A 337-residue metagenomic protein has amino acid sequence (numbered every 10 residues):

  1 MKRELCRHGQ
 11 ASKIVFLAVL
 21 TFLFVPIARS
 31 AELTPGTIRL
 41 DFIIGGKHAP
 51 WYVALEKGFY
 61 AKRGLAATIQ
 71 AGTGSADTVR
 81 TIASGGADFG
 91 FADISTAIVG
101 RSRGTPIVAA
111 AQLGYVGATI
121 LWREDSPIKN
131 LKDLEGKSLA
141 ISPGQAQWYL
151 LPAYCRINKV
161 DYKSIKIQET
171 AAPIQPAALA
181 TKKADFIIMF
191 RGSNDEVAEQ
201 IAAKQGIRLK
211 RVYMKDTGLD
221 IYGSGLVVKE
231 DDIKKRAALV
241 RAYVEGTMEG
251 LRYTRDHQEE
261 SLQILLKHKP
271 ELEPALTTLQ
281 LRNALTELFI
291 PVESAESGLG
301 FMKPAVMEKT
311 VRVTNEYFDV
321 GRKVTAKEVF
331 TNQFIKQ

Functional and structural regions predicted by a protein language model:
M1-Q10: N-terminal secretory signal peptides that target proteins for export/translocation
K13-P26: Bacterial N-terminal signal peptides
A31-T181, D185-D195, R208, V212-M214 (+1 more regions): Short, glycine-/small- and polar/acidic-enriched structural segments that line small-molecule recognition paths
S95-T96, S126, P173-A177, A184-E271: Pocket-lining segment of extracytoplasmic ligand-binding domains
L113-W122, G206-D232, V244, N283-I290 (+2 more regions): Periplasmic-binding protein-like
Y162-I165, L209, E271-N283, V320-E328: Short, surface-exposed acidic
K235-Y317: Secondary-structure end/capping motifs
M307-Q337: Conserved C-terminal helix/tail region of periplasmic/extracytoplasmic solute-binding proteins
